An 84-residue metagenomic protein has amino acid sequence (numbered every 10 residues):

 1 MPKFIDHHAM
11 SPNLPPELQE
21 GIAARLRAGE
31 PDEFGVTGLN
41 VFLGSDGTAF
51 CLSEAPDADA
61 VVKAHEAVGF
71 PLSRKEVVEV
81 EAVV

Functional and structural regions predicted by a protein language model:
M1-T37, L43-T48, A58, V62 (+1 more regions): Short S/T/G/P-rich N-terminal loop/turn motif that feeds into the first structured element of a domain
A23, V68-G69: Glycine-rich, phosphate-binding/catalytic loops in enzymes
H65: Short, flexible helix/strand-to-coil boundary loops that buttress conserved ligand/catalytic motifs in alpha/beta
F70-V83: Conserved short beta-strand edge segments in small beta-sheet-based binding/regulatory domains
